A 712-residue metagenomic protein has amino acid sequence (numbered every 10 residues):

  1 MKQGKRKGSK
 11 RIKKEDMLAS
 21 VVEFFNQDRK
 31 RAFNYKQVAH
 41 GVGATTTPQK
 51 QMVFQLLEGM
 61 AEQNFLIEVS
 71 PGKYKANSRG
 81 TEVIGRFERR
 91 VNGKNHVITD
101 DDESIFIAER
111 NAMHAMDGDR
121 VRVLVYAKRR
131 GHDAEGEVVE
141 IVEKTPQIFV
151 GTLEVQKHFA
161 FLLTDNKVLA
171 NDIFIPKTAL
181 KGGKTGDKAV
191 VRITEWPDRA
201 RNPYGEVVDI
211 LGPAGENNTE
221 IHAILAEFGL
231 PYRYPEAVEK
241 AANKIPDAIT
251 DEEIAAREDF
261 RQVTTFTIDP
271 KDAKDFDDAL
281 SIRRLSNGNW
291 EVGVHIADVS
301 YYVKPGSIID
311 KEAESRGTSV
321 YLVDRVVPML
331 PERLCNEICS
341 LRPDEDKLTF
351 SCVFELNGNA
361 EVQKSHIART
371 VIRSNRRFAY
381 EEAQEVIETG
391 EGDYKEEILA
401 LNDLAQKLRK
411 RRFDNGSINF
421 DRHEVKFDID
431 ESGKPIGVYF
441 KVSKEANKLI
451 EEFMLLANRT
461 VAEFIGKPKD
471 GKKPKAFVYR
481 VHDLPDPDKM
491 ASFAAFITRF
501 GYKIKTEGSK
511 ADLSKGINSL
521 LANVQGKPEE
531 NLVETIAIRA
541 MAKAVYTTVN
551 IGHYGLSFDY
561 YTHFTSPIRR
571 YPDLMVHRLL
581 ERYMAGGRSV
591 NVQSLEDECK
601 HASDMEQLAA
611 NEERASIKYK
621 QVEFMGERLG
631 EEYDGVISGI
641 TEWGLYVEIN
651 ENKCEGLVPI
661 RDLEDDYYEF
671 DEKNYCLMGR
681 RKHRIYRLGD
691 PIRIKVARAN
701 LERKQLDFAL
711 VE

Functional and structural regions predicted by a protein language model:
K2-G293, S300-D346, F378, E382 (+3 more regions): Charge-lined substrate channels and their catalytic hotspots, especially those that engage the 3′ end of RNA
H40, V190, W196-P197, A223 (+5 more regions): Electropositive polyanion-binding surfaces
E103-A108, L169-I175, K653-D671: A short macromolecule-binding patch
